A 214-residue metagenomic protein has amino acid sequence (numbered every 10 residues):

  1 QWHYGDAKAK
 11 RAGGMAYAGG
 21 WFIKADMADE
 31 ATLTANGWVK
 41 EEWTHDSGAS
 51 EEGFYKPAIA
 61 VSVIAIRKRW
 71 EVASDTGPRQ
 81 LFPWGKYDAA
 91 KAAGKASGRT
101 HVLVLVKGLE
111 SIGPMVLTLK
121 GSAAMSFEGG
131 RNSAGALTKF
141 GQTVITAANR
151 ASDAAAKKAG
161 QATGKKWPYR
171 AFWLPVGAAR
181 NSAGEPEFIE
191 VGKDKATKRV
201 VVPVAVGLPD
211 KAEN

Functional and structural regions predicted by a protein language model:
Q1-T118, E187-F188, G192-D210: OB-fold ssDNA-binding interfaces and closely related basic DNA-contact patches used across DNA replication/repair
A96-D210: Extended serine/threonine-enriched, polar tracts that run as long, contiguous segments within proteins
A212-N214: Extended, charge-rich, solvent-exposed interface segments
